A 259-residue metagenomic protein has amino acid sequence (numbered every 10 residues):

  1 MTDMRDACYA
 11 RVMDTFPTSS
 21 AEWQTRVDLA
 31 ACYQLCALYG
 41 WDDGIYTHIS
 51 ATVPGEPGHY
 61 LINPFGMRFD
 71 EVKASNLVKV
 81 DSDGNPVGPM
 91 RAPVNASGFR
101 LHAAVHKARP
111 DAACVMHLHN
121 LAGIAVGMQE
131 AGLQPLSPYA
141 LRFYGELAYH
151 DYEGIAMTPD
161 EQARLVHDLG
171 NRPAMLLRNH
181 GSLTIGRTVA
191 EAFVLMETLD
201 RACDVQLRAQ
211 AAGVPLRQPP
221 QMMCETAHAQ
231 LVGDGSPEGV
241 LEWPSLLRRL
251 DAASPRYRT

Functional and structural regions predicted by a protein language model:
T2-T259: Glycine-rich flexible loops
